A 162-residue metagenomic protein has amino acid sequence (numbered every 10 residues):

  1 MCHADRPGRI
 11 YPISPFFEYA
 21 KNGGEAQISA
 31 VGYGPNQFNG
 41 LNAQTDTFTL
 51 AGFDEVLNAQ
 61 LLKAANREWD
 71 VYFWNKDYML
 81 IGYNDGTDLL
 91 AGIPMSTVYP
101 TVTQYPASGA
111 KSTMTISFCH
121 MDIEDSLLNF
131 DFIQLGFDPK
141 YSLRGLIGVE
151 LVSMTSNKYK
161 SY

Functional and structural regions predicted by a protein language model:
M1-T45, A91-A110: Solvent-exposed edge beta-strands and adjacent loop segments that serve as assembly or binding interfaces
E18-D88: Structured, beta-strand-rich domain cores that present glycine/charged loop surfaces used to bind extended ligands
R67-D70, L90-I93, G136-K140: Short, low-complexity, polar/charged sequence segments that are solvent-exposed and flexible
S96-T155: Mixed-charge, glycine-accented linear interaction segment located at domain edges/termini
T155-Y162: Beta-strand-rich structural segments
